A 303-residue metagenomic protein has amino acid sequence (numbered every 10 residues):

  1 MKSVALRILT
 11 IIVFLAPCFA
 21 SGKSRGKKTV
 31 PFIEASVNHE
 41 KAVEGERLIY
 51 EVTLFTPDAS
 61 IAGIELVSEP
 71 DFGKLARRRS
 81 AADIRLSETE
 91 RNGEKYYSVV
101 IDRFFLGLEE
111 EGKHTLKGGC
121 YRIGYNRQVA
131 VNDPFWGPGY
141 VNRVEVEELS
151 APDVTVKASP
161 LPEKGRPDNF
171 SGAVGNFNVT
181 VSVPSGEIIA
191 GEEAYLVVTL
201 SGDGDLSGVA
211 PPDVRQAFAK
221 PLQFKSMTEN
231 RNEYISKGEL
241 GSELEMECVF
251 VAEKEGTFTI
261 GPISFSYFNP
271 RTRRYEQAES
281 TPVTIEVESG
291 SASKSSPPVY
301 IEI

Functional and structural regions predicted by a protein language model:
M1-K2, I303: Accessible peptide chain termini
K2-I11: Sec-dependent signal peptide recognition, specifically the positively charged N-region followed immediately by
I12-S21: Hydrophobic h-region of N-terminal signal peptides that target proteins for export in Gram-negative bacteria
S21-I303: Surface-exposed interaction/ligand-binding surfaces
